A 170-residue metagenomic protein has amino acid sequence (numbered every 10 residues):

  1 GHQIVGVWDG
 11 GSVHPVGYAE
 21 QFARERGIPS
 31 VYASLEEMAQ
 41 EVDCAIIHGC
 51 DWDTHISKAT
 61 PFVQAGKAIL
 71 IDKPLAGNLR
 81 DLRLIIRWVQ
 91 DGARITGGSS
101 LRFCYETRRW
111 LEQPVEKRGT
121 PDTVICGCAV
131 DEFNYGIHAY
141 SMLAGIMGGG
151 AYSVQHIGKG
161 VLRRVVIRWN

Functional and structural regions predicted by a protein language model:
G1, G17-Y18, R108-V115, S141: Intrinsically disordered, low-complexity boundary segments flanking structured domains
G1, T54-H55, A68, G127-A129 (+1 more regions): Histidine-centered active-site/metal-ligand motif
G1-A65, R87-D91, G148-G149, G158-N170: N-terminal glycine-/serine-/threonine-rich beta1-alpha1-beta2 phosphate-ribose binding loop of Rossmann-like
E20, R83, S141-A144: Active-site phosphate/pyrophosphate- and oxyanion-stabilizing loops and adjacent acidic/basic residues in soluble
Y32-A33, I71, G97-S99, Q155-G158: Short loop/edge segments at beta-strand edges and connector loops that shape dinucleotide/nucleotide cofactor-binding
I56, C104, I137-S141: A structural signal for well-ordered alpha-helical segments within the folded catalytic domains of diverse enzymes
L70, L75-N134: A contiguous active-site-proximal alpha/beta segment in oxidoreductase catalytic domains
T120-N170: Rossmann-like dinucleotide-binding domain that binds NAD(P)(H)
